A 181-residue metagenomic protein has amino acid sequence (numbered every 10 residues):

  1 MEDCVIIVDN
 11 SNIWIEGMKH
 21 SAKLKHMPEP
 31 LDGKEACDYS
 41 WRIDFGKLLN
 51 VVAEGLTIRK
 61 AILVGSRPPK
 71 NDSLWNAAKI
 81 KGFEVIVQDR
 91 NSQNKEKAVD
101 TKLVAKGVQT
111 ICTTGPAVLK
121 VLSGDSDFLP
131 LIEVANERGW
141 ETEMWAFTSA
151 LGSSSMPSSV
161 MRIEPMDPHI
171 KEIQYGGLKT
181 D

Functional and structural regions predicted by a protein language model:
M1-K95, V99, E137, E141: Domain-level signal for Mg2+-assisted phosphodiester chemistry and nucleotide/NA-binding surfaces in nucleic-acid
P69-D181: Nuclease catalytic cores that cleave nucleic-acid phosphodiester bonds, predominantly acidic two-metal-ion
